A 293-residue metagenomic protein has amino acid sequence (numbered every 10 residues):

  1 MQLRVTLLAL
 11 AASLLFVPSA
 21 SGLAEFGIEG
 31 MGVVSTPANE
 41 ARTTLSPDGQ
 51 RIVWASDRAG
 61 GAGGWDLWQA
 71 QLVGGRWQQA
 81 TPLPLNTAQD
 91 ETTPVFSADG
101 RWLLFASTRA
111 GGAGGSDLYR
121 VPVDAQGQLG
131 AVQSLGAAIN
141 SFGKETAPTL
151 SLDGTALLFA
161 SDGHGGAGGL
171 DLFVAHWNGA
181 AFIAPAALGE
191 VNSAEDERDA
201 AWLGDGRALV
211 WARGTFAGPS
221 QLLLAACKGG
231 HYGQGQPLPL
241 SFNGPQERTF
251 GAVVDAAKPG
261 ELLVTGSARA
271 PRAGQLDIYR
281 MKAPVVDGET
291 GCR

Functional and structural regions predicted by a protein language model:
M1-V5: Positively charged n-region of N-terminal signal peptides that target proteins for export
T6-V17: Bacterial N-terminal signal peptides
G22-R293: Short, conserved micro-motifs composed of acidic
